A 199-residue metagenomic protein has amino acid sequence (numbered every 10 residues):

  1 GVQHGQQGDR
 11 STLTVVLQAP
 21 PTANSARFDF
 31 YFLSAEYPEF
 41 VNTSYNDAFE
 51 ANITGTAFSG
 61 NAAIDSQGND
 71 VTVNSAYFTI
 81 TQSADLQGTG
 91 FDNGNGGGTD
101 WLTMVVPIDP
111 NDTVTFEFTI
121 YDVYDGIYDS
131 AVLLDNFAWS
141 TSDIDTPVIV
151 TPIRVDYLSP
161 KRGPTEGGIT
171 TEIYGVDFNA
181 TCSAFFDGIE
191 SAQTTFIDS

Functional and structural regions predicted by a protein language model:
G1-Q18: Surface-exposed, low-complexity/disordered Ser/Thr/Gly/Pro/Asn-rich loops and linkers
L13-N24, M104-D112, R162-T165: Extracellular and analogous surface-interaction loops
L17-P21, S25-S34, V114-D122: Extracellular beta-strand-rich recognition modules
V41-P110, T115, Y121, G126-Y128 (+1 more regions): Exoplasmic/lumenal beta-rich domain surfaces
T56-F58, F185-A192: Change "in extracellular beta-sheet-rich domains … of secreted and cell-surface proteins" to "in beta-sheet-rich domains
Y121-P152: A recurrent domain-boundary module in secreted/ectodomain proteins
V150-S183, E190-S191: Beta-strand/beta-sandwich contexts
S159, I197-S199: Residue-level recognition of beta-strand termini and adjacent short loop/turns
